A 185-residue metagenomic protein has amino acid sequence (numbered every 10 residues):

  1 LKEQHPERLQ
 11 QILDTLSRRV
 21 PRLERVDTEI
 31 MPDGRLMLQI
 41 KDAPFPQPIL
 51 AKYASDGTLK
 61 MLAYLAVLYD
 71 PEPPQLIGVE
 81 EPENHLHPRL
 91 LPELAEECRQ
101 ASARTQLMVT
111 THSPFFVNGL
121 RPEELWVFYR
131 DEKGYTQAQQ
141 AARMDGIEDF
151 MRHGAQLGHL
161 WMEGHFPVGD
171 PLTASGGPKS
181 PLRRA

Functional and structural regions predicted by a protein language model:
L1-V67, E72, L157-A185: Phosphate-coordinating catalytic segments in nucleotide- and nucleic-acid-processing enzymes
L65-L68, L94, C98: Hydrophobic core positions within the conserved protein kinase catalytic domain
P73-P74, T105: Short coil/turn segments at beta-strand junctions that form active-site/ligand-binding loops
E80-E81: Walker B catalytic acidic pair
A95-A185: C-terminal lobe/lid and adjacent interdomain/linker elements of RecA-like ASCE P-loop ATPase modules
